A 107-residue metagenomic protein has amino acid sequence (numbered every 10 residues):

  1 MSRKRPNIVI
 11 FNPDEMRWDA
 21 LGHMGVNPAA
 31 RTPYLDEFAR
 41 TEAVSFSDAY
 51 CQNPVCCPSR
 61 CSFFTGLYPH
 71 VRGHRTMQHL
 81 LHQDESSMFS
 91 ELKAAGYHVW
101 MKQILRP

Functional and structural regions predicted by a protein language model:
M1-P107: Formylglycine-dependent sulfatase
